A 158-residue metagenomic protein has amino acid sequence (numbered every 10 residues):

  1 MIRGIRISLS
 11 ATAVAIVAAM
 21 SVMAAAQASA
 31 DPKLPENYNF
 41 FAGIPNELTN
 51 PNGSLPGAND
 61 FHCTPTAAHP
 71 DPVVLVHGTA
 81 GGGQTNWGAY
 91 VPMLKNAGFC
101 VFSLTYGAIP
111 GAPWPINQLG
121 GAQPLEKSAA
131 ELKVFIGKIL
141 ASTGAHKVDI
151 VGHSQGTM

Functional and structural regions predicted by a protein language model:
M1-A30: Secretory targeting and sorting signals
Q27-V151, Q155-M158: N-terminal non-catalytic accessory region
